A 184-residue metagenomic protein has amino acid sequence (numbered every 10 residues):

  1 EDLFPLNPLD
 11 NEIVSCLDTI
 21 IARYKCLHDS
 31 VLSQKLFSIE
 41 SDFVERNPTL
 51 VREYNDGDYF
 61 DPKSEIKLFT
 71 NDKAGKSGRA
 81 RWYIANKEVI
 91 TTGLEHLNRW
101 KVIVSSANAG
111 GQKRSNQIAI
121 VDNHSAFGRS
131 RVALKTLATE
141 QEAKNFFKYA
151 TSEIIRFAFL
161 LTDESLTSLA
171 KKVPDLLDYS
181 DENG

Functional and structural regions predicted by a protein language model:
E1-G184: C-terminal substrate-recognition regions of SAM-dependent nucleic acid methyltransferases
